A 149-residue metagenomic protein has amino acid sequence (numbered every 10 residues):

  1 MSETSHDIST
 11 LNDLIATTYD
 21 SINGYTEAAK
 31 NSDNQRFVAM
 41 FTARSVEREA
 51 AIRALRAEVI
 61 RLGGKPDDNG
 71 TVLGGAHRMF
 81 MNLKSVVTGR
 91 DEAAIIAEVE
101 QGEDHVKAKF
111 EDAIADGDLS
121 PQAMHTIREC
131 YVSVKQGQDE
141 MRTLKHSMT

Functional and structural regions predicted by a protein language model:
M1-I8, L62, S85-E92, M148-T149: Membrane-interacting alpha-helical segments
S2-D33, A94-D118: Alpha-helical bundle segments that constitute or directly flank the non-heme di-iron/ferroxidase center
D7-L14, Q35-A54, E92-E98, Q122-V134: Alpha-helical scaffold segments that form or flank carboxylate-/histidine-based iron centers
I22, I52, R56-V59, F80 (+4 more regions): A structural signal for well-ordered alpha-helices, especially hydrophobic packing surfaces of coiled-coils
S32-Q35, L55, L62, G117 (+2 more regions): Hydrophobic stripe of amphipathic alpha-helices that form coiled-coil interfaces
A39-G74, L144: Conserved alpha-helical segments that form or flank metal/cofactor-binding pockets of metalloenzymes
A57-K107: Carboxylate-rich helix-loop segments that flank metal/cofactor sites and access channels in metalloenzymes
I95, V99-T149: Preference for long, well-ordered alpha-helical segments
